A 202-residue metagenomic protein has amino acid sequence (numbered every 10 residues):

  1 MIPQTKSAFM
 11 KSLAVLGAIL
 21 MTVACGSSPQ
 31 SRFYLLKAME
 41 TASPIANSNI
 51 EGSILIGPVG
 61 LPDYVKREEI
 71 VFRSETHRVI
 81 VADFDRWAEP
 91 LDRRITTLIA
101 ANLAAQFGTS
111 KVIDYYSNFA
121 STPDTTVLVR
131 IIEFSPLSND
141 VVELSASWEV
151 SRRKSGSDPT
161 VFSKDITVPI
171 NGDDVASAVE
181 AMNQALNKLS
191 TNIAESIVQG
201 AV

Functional and structural regions predicted by a protein language model:
M1-V23: Sec-dependent bacterial lipoprotein signal peptides
C25-D92, G200-V202: A structural "domain/chain start" motif
S27-P44, S48-N49, Q106-S155, N171-G172: Surface-exposed short loop/turn segments
P58-V59, R73-E75, S147-E149, R153 (+1 more regions): Generic beta-structure capping elements
R78-A88, K154-K188, N192: Short secondary-structure boundary motifs at beta->alpha junctions and helix caps
F107-I113, E195-V202: Surface-exposed helix-capping loop/turn segments at secondary-structure junctions
